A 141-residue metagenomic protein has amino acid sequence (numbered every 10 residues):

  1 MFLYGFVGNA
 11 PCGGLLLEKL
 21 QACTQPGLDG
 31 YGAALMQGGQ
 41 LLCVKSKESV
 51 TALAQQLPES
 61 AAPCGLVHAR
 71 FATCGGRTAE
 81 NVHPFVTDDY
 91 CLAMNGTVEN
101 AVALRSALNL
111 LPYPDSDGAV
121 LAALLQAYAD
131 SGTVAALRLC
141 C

Functional and structural regions predicted by a protein language model:
M1-C141: Conserved short alpha-helical segments that host acidic/polar catalytic motifs at enzyme active sites
